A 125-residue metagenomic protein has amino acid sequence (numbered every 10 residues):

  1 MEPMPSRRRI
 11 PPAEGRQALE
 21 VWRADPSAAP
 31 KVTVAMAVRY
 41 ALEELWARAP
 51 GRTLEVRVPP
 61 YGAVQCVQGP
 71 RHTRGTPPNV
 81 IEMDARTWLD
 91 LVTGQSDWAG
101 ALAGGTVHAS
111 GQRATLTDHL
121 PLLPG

Functional and structural regions predicted by a protein language model:
M1-G125: Feature captures hydrophobic
